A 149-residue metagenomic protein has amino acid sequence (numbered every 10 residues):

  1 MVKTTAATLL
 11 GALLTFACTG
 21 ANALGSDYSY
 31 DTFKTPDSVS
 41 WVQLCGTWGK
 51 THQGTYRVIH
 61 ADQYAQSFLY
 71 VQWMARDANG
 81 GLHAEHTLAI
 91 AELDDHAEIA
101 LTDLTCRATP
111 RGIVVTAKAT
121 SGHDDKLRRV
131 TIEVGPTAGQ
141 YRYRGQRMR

Functional and structural regions predicted by a protein language model:
M1-L9: Bacterial N-terminal signal peptides that target proteins for export
T8-A17: Bacterial N-terminal signal peptides
N22-R149: Exposed acidic/polar residues on beta-strands and adjacent loops within beta-sheet cores, strongest in beta-propeller
